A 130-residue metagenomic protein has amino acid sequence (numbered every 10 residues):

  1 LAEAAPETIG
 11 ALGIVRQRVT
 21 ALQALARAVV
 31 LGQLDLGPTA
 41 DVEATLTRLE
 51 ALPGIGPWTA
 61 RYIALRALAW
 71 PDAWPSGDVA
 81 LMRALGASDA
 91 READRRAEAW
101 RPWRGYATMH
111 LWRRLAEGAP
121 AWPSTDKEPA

Functional and structural regions predicted by a protein language model:
L1-A51: Alpha-helical ds-nucleic-acid-binding substructure associated with the helix-hairpin-helix region of base-excision DNA
A2-A5, Q33-L46, R66-A90: Accessory alpha-helical DNA-binding modules that contact the DNA backbone or grooves
R18, G77, W103: Hydrophobic (often cysteine-bearing) scaffold residues that line and stabilize catalytic clefts of nucleotide/cofactor
A21-A24, G86-A130: A basic, often C-terminal nucleic-acid-binding module that engages the phosphate backbone, implemented in DNA
I63-A64, L111: DNA major-groove recognition helix of helix-turn-helix
